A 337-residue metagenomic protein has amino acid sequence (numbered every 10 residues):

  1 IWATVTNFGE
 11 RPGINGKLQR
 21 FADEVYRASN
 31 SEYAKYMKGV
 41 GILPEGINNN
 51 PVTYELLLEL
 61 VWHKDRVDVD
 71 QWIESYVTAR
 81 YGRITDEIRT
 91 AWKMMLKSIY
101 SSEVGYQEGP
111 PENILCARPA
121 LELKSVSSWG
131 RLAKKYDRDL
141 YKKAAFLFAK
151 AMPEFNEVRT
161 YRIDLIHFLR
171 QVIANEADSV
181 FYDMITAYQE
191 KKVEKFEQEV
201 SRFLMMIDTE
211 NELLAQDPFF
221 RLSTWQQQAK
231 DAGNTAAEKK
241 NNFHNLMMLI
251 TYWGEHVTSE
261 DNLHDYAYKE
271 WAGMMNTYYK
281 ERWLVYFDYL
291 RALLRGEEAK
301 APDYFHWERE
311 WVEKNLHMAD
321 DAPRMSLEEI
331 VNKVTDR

Functional and structural regions predicted by a protein language model:
I1-L96, Y100-G105, G109-E112, C116-R138 (+4 more regions): Catalytic-core regions of glycoside hydrolase
W2-F8, F148-A151, Y161: Generic detector of short, locally flexible boundary/turn motifs and exposed helical patches
K135-V158: Long, amphipathic alpha-helical regulatory blocks in the mid-to-C-terminal portion of eukaryotic proteins
K150-R337: Mature N-terminal, pre-catalytic/accessory segment of carbohydrate-active enzymes
